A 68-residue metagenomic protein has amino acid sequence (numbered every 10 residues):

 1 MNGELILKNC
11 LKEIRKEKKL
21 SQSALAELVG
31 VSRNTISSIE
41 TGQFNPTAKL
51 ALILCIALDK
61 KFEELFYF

Functional and structural regions predicted by a protein language model:
M1-E17: A short, Lys/Arg-rich alpha-helix, primarily the initiator
N9, K19-L20, P46-K49: Residue-level signal for the short linker/turn that defines the boundary of a DNA-recognition helix
K16, E27, I56: Alpha-helical residues within the helix-turn-helix
K19-S37: Short alpha-helical DNA-recognition segment
K49-E64: DNA major-groove recognition helix of helix-turn-helix/homeodomain DNA-binding modules
F68: Short acidic/histidine-centered micro-motifs embedded in hydrophobic/aromatic stretches that mark compact functional
